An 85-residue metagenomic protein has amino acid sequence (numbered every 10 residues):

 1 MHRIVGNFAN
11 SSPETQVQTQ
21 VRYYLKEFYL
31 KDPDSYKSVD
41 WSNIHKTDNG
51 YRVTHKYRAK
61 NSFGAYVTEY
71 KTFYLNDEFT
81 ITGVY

Functional and structural regions predicted by a protein language model:
M1-Y85: Cystatin/cathelin-like cysteine-protease inhibitor module
